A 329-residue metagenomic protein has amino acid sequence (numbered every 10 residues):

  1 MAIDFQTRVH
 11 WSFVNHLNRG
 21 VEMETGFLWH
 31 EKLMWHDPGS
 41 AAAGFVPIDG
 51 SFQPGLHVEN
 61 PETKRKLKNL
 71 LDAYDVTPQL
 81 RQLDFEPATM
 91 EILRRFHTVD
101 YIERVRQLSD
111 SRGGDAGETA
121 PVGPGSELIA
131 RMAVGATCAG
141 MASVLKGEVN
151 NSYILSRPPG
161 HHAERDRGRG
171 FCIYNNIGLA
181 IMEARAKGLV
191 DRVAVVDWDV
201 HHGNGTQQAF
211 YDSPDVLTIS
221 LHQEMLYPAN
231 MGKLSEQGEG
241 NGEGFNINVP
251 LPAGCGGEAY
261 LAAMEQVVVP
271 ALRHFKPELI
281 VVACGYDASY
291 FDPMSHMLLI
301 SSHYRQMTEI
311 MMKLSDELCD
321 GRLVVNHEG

Functional and structural regions predicted by a protein language model:
D4, F13-L28, M34, P38 (+2 more regions): A general "terminal functional-core" signal
Q6-R8: Low-complexity, intrinsically disordered Ser/Thr/Pro- and acidic-rich segments
L17-I92: N-terminal low-complexity, Ser/Thr- and acidic-residue-enriched intrinsically disordered segments
E59-K66, A88, F96-D100, L128 (+1 more regions): Generic alpha-helix structural propensity
E86-D110: Charged, often glycine-rich, active-site loop that binds/positions anionic groups
